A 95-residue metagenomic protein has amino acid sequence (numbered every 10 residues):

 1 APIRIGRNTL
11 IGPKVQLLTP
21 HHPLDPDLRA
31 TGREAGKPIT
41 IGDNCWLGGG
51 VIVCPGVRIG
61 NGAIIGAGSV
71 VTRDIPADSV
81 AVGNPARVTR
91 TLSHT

Functional and structural regions predicted by a protein language model:
A1-V57, N84-P85, T91-S93: Flexible, glycine/small-residue-enriched loop-and-beta-strand segment within the central core of proteins
I5, I59, I75-A77: Generic signature of intrinsically disordered, low-complexity, basic-rich segments and short cationic peptides
P13, A67, A77: Residues that flank catalytic or metal-binding motifs in active/ligand-binding sites
N44, G62, S79: Catalytic-loop signature of eukaryotic-like protein kinases
G49-I64, S69-R73: Beta-rich strand-turn-strand
T72-A77, H94: Gly/Pro- and small hydrophobic-enriched strand-loop and loop-to-helix capping segments that sit at the rims
P76-P85: Acidic, glycine-centered active-site loop in nucleotide-sugar glycosyltransferases
